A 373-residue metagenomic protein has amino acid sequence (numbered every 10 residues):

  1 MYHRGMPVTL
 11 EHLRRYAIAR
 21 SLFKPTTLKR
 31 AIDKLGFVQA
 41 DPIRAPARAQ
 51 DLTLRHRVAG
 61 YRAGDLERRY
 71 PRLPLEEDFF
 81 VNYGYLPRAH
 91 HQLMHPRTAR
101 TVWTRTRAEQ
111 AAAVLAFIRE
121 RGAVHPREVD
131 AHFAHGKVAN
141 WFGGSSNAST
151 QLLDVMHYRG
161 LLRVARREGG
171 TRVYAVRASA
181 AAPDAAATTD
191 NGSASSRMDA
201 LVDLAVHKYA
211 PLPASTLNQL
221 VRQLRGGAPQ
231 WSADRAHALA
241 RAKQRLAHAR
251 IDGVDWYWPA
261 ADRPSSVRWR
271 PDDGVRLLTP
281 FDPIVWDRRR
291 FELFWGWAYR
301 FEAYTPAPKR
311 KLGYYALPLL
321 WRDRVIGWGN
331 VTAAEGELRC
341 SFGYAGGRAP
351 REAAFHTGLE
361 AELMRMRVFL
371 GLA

Functional and structural regions predicted by a protein language model:
M1-A373: Long, charged, low-complexity, helical-prone intrinsically disordered regions
